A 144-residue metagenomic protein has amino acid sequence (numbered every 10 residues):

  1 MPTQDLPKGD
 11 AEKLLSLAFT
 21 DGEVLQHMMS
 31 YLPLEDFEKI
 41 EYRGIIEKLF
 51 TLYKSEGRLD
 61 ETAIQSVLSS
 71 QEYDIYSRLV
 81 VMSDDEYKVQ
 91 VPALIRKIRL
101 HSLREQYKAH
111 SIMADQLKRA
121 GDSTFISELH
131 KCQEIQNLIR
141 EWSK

Functional and structural regions predicted by a protein language model:
M1-S55, H110: Non-catalytic protein-protein interaction segments used by genome-maintenance enzymes to assemble and couple activities
F50-K144: Bacterial replisome coupling helices
